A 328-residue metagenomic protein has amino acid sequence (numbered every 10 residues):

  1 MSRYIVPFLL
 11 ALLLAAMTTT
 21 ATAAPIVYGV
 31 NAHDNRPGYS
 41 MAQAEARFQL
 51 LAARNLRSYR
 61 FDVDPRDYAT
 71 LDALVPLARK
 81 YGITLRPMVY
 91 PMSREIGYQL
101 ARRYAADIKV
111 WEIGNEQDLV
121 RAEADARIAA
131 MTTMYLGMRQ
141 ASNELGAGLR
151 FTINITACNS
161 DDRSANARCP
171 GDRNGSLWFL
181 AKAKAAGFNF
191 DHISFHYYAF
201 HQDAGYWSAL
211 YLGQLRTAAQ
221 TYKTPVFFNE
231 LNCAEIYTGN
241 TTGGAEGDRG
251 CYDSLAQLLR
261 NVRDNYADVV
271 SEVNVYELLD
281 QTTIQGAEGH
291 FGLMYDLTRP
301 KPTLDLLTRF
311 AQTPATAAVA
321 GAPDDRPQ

Functional and structural regions predicted by a protein language model:
P7-M17: Bacterial N-terminal signal peptides
A23-P65: Boundary/entry segment of secreted carbohydrate-active catalytic domains
H33, G38, A44, R86 (+4 more regions): Aromatic-rich peripheral "rim/lid" segments of glycoside hydrolase catalytic domains that contact and position glycan
R36-L51, S93-R103, C169-K184, Y252-V262: Short, acidic/polar
E45-A53, Y68-L85, Q99-D107, L180-N189 (+2 more regions): Acidic (Asp/Glu)-rich catalytic clusters
R57-P65, R86, E112, S194 (+1 more regions): Conserved beta-strand positions in the central sheet of alpha/beta enzyme cores
M88-Y90, R127-Y252, I284-T303: Noncatalytic carbohydrate-binding groove/subsite architecture in carbohydrate-active enzymes
Q99-R127, T152-S160, H192-H201, F228 (+1 more regions): Active-site groove signature of glycoside hydrolases
